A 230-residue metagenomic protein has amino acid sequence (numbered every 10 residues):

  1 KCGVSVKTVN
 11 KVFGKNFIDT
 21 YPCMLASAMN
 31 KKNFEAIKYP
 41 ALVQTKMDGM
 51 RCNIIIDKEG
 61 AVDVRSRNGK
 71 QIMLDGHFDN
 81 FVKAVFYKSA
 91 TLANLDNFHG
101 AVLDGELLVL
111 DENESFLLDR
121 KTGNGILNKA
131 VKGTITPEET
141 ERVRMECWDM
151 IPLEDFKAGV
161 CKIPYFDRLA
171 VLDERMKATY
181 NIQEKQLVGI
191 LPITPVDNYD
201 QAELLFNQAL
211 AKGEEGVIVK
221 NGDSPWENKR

Functional and structural regions predicted by a protein language model:
V4-L25, G189-R230: Amphipathic alpha-helical
S5, Y21-A26, N30-N33, D75 (+3 more regions): Alpha-helix initiation/capping motif
K15-T45: Charged, flexible boundary elements
N33, G123-L127, P195-N198, K229: A short linear-motif detector with a strong N-terminal bias
A36-K185: Covalent nucleotidyltransferase
